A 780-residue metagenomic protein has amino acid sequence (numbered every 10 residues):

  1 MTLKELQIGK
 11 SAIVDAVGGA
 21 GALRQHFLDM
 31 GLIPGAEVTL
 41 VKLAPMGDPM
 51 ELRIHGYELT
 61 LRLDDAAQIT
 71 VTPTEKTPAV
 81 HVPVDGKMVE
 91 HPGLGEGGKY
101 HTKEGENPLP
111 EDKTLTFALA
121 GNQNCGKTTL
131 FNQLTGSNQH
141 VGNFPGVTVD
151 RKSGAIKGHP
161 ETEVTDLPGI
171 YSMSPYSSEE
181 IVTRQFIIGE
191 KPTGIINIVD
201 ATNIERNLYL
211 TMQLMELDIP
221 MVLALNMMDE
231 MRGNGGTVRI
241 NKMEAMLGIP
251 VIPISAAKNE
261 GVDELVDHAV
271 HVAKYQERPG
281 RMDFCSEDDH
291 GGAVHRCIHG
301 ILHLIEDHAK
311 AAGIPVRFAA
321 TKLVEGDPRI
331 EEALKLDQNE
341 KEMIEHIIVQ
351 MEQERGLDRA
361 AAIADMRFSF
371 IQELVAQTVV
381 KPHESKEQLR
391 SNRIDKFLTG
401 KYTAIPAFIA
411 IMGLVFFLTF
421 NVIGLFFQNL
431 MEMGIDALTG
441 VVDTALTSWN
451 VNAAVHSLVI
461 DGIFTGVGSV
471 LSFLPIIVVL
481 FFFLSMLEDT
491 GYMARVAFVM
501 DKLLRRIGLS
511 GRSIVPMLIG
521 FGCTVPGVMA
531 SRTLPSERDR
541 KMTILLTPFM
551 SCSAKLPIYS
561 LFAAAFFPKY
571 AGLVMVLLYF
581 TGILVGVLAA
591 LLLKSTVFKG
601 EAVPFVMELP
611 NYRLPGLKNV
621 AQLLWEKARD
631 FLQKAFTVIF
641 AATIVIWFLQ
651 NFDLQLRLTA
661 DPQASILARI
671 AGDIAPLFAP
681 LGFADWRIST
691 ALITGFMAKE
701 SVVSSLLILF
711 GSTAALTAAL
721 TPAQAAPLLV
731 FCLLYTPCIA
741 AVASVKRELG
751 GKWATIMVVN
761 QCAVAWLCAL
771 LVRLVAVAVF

Functional and structural regions predicted by a protein language model:
M1-V80: Compact, glycine-rich, soluble single-domain proteins
E90-S172, E190: Conserved G1/Walker A P-loop phosphate-binding module
H159, R184-V251, I558: Conserved C-terminal guanine-recognition region of P-loop GTPase G domains, centered on the G4
M231-F284: Canonical P-loop GTPase G-domain recognition
G248, Y275, M282-N452, L656-L667: Extended helical scaffolds that flank P-loop GTPase cores
E354, A361-D365, K381, L425-I463 (+4 more regions): Extended, low-charge hydrophobic alpha-helical regions
M433, A437-V441, A494-T524, K599-L623 (+1 more regions): Juxtamembrane inter-helical linkers in multi-pass membrane proteins
S553-V576, A740-G750, A769-F780: Transmembrane helix-loop junctions at the membrane interface of multipass transporters and ion channels
